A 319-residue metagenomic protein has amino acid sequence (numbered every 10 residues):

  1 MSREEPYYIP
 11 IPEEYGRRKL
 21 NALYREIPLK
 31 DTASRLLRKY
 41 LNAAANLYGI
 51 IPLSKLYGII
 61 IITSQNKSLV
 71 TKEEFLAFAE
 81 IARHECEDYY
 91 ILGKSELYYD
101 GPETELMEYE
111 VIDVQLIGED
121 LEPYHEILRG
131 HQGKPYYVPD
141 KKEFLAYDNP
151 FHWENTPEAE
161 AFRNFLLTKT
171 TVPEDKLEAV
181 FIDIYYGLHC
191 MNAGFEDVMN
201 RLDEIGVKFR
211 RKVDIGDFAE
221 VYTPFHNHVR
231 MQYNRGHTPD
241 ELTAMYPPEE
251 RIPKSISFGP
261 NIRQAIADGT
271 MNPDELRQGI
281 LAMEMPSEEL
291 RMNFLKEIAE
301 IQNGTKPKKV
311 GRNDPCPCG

Functional and structural regions predicted by a protein language model:
M1-G319: Acidic/negatively charged segments and metal-coordination signatures
